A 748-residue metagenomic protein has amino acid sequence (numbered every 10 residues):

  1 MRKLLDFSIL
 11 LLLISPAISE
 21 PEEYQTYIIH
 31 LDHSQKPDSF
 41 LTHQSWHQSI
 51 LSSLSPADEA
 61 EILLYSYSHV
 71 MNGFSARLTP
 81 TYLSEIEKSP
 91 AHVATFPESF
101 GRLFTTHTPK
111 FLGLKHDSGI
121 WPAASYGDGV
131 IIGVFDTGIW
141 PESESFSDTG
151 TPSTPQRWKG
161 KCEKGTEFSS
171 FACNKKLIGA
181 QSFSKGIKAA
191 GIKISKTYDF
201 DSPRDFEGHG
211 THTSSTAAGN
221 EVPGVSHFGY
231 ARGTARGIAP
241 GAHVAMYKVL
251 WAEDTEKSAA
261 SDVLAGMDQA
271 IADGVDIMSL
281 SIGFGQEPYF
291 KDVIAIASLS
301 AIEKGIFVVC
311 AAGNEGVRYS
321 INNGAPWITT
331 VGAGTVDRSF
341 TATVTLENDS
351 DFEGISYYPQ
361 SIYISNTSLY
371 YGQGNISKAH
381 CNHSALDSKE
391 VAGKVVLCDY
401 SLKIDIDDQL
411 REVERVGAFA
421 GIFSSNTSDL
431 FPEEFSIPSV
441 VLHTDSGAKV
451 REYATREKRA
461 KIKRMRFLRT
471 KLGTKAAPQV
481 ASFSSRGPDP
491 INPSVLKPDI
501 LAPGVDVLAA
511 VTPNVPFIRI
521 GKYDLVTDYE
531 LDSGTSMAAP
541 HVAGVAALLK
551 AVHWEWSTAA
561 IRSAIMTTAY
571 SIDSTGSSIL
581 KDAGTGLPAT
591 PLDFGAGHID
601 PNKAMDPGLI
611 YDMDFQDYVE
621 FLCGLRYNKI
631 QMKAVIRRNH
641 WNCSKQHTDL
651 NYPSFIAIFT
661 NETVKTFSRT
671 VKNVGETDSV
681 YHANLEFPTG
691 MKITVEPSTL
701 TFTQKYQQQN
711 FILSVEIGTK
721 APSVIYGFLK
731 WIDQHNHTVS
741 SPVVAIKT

Functional and structural regions predicted by a protein language model:
R2-T748: Loop-rich non-cytosolic ectodomains and luminal regions
